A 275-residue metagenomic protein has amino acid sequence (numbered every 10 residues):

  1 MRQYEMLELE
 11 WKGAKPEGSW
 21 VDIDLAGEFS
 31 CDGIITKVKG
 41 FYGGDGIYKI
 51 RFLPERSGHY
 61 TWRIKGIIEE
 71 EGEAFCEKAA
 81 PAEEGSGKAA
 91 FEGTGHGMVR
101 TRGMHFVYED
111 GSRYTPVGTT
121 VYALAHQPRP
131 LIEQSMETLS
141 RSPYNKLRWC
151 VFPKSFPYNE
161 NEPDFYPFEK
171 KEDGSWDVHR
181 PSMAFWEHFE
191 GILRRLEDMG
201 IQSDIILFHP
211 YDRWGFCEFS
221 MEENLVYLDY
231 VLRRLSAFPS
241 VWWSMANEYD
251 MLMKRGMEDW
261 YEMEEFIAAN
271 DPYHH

Functional and structural regions predicted by a protein language model:
M1-M6: Solvent-exposed, conformationally flexible loop/turn segments
L9-E17: Short amphipathic, basic-aromatic surface patches that mediate peripheral association with negatively charged
E17, S30, G40-Y42, E137 (+2 more regions): Generic marker of residues within folded, mature protein domains
E17-G18, L53: Short, solvent-exposed beta-strand/turn "edge" segments of beta-rich domains on protein surfaces
S19-D24: Short coil-to-beta strand junction motifs in C2/discoidin
E28, I34-G103: Extended acidic/polar, glycine-enriched regions that form or flank non-catalytic beta-rich accessory modules
G95-H275: Active-site mouth of glycoside hydrolases
